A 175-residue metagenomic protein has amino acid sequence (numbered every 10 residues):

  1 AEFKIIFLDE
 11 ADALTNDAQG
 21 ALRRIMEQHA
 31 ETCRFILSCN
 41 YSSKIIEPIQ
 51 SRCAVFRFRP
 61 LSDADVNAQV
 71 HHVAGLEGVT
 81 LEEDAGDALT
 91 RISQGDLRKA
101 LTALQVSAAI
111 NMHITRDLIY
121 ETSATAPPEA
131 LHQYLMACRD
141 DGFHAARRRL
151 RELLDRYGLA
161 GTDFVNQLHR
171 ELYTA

Functional and structural regions predicted by a protein language model:
A1-I36, K44-E47: Clamp-loader machinery-focused feature within the broader ASCE/P-loop NTPase space
E2-F3, A30-C33, Q50-A54, G95 (+1 more regions): Short glycine-/polar-rich loops that comprise or flank the Walker A/P-loop and associated switch/sensor motifs
I6, G86-I92, R98-M112, Y120 (+3 more regions): C-terminal helical "lid" of AAA+/P-loop NTPase domains
I6-D9, L22, S38, C53 (+4 more regions): Conserved RecA-like P-loop NTPase ATPase core
N40, A54-N67: Conserved AAA+ ATPase "SRH/arginine-finger" region at the nucleotide-binding site
D63-H71, E83-T90, H169: An amphipathic alpha-helix signature
R116-E129: AAA+ P-loop ATPase motor domain of ring mechanoenzymes
L159-A175: Amphipathic alpha-helical interaction/assembly segments
